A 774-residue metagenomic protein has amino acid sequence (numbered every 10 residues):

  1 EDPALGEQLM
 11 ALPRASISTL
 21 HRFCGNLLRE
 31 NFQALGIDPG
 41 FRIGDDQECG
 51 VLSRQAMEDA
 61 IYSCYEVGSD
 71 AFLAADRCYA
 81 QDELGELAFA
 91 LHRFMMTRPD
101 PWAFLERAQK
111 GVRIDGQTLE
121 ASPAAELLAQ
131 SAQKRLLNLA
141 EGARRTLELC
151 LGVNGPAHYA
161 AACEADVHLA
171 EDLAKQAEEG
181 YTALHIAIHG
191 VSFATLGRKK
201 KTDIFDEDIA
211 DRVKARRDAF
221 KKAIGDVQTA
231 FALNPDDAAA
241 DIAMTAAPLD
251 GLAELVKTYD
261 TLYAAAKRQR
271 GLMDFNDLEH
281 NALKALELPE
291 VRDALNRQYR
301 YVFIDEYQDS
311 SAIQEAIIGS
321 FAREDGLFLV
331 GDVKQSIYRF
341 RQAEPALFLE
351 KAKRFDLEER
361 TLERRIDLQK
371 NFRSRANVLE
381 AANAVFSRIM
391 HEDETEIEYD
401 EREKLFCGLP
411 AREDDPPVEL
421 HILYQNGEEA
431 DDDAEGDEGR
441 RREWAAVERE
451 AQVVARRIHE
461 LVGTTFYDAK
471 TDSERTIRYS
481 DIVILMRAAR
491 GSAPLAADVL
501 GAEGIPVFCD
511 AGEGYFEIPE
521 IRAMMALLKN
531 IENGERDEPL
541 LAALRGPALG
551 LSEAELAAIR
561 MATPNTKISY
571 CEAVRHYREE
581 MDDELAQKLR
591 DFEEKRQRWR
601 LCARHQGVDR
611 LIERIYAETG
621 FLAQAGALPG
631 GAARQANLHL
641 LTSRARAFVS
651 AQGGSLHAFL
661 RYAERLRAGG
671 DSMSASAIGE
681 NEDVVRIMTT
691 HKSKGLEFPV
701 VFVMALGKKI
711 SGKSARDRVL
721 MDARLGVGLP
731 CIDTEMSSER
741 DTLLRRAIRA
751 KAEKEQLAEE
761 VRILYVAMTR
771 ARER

Functional and structural regions predicted by a protein language model:
E1-G36, K134, N138-E141, N154 (+10 more regions): P-loop NTPase Walker
D2-S16, F32-A103, E207-P235, A243 (+4 more regions): ATP-hydrolysis module of ASCE/P-loop NTPase motor domains, specifically the Walker B Asp-Glu catalytic pair
N26-F32, A230-A232, A253-K257, G326-L327 (+4 more regions): Active-site-adjacent bridging/hinge elements
L35, K708-D717: Cytochrome P450 core scaffold surrounding the K-helix E-X-X-R motif and the conserved "meander" helix-loop region
Q47-V51, Q55, T229, R297 (+10 more regions): Conserved motor-region signature of P-loop NTPase helicases/translocases
L87-L272, L362-E363, R449-V453, G504-I505 (+4 more regions): Conserved ATP-driven helicase/translocase motor core recognized via long, highly charged RecA-like/P-loop NTPase domain
A232-A243, Y259-Q269, E429-R441, G620 (+1 more regions): Short glycine/proline-rich turn/loop motifs
A548-G550, R560-P564, N681-V684, M736-R774: C-terminal accessory regions
